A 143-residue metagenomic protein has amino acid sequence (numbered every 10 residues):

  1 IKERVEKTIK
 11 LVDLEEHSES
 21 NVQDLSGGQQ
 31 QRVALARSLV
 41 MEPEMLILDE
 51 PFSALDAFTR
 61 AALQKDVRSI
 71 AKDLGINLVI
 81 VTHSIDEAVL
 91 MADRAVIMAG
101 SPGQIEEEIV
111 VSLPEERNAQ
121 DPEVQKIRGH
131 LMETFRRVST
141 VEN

Functional and structural regions predicted by a protein language model:
K2-H17, S69: Conserved ABC ATPase "signature" region
S20-Q23, M41: Conserved signature/switch motifs of ABC ATPase nucleotide-binding domains
S26: ABC transporter NBD signature
L35: Hydrophobic anchor residue at the start of the ABC signature
L46-D49: Catalytic Walker B motif of ABC-type/P-loop ATPase nucleotide-binding domains
R60-L74: Helical segment within the ABC ATPase nucleotide-binding domain
G75-V81: Conserved H-loop
G100-H130: Conserved beta-strand-loop-alpha-helix hinge in the C-terminal portion of ABC ATPase nucleotide-binding domains
